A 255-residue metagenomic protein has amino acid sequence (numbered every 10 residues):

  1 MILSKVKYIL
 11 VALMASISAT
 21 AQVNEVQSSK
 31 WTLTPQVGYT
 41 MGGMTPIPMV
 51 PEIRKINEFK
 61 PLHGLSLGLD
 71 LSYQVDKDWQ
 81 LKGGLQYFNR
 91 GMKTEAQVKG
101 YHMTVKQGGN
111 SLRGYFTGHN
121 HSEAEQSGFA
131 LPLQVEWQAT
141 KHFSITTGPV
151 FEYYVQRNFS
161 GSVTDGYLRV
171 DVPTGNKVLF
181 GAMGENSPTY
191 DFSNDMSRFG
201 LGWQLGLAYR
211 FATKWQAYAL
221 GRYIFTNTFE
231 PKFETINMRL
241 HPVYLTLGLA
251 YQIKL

Functional and structural regions predicted by a protein language model:
S4-V11: Sec-dependent signal peptide recognition, specifically the positively charged N-region followed immediately by
S16-S18: N-terminal signal peptide c-region/cleavage motif recognized by signal peptidases
A21-P35, V75-D78, G100, T189 (+2 more regions): Outer-membrane beta-barrel biogenesis signature
V26-V75: Start-of-domain marker
V37-Y39, L65-Y73, L85-Y87, L131-W137 (+4 more regions): Residues on the lipid-exposed face of transmembrane beta-strands in outer-membrane beta-barrel proteins
G43-L62, R90-S127, Y154-R198, F225-Y244: Extracellular/periplasm-exposed beta-strand and loop segments of Gram-negative cell-envelope proteins, dominated by
D78-L81, H142-I145, T213-A219, L255: Repeated loop/turn-to-beta-strand initiation elements of outer-membrane beta-barrel proteins
A208-R210, Q216-E230: Extended, basic/helix-rich recognition subdomains
